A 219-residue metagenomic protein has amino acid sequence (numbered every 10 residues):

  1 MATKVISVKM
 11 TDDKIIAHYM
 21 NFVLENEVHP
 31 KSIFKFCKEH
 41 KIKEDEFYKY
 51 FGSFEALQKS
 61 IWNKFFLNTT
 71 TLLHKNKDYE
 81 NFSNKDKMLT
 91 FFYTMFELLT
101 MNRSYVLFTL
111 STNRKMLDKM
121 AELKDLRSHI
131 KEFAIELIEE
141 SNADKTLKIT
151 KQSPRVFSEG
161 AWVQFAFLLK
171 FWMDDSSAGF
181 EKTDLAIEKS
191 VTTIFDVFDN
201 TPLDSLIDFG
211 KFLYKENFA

Functional and structural regions predicted by a protein language model:
A2, M10-K35, E39-D45, K59-N63: Short, amphipathic alpha-helix enriched in basic
D12-A17, Y48-H74, D78, L89-Y93: An amphipathic alpha-helix adjacent to DNA-recognition modules
K41-F51, L99: Short hydrophobic/aromatic patch on the recognition helix
K75-F108, K115: Hydrophobic alpha-helical connector segments
T100-A121, I135-N142: Amphipathic alpha-helical segments used for helix-helix packing
M120-D144, R155-F167: Amphipathic alpha-helical packing segments from all-alpha helical-bundle domains
Q152-F171, L185-T193: Hydrophobic alpha-helical segments that form the core of small-molecule binding pockets and/or dimer interfaces
D174-A219: C-terminal peripheral helix-coil segments that are non-catalytic and often amphipathic
